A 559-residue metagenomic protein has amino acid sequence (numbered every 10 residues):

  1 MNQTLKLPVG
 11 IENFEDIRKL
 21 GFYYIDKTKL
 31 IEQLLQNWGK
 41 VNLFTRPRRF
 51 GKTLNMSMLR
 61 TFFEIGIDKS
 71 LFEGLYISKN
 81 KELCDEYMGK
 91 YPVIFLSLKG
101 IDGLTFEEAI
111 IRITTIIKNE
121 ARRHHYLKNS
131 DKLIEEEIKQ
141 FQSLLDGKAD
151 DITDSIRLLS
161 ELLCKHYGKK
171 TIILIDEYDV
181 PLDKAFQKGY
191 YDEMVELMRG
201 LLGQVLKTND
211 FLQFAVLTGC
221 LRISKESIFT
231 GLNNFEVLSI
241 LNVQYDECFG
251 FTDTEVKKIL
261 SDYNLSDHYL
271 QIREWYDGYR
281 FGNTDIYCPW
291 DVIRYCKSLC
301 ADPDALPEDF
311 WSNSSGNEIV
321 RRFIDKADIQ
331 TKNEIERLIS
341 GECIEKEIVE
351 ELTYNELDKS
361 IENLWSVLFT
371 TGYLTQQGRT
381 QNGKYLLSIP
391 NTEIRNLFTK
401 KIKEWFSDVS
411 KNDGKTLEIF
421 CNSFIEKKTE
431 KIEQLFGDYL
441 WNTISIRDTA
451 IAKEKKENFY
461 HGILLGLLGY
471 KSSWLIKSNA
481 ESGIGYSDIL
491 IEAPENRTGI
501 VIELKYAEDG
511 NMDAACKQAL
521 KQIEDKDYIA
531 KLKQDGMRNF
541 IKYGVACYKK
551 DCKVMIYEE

Functional and structural regions predicted by a protein language model:
M1-K456, G469-S473: Phosphate-binding site recognition
T429-E559: Structural signature of nuclease core domains in nucleic-acid processing machines
